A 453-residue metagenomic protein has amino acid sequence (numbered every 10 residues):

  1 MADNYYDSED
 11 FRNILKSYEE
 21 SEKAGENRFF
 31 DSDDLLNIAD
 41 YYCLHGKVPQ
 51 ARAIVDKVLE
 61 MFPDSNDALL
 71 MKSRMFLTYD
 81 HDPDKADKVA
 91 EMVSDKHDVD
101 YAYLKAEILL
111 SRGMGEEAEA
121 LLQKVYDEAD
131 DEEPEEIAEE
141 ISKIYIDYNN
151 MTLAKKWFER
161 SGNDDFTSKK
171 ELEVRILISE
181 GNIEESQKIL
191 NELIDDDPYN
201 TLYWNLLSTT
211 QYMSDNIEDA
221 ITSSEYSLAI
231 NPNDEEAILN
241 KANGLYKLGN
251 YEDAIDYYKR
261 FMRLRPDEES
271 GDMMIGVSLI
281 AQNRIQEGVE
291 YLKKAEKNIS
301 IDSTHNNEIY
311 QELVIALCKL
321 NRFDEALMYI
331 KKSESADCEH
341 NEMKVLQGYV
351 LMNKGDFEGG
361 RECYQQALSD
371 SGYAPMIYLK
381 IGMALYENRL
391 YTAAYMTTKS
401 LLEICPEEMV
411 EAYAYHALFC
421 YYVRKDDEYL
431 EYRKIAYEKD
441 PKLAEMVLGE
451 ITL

Functional and structural regions predicted by a protein language model:
D33, D67, D100, P134-E136 (+10 more regions): Start-of-helix register in tetratricopeptide repeats
L44, T78-Y79, S111, D147 (+8 more regions): Register position in tetratricopeptide repeats
V58, V89-V93, V125, W157-S161 (+8 more regions): Canonical positions in the second alpha-helix
M61, M92-K96, E128-D130, N163-D164 (+8 more regions): Structural marker of alpha-solenoid helical repeat scaffolds
M71, L104, E140, L172 (+8 more regions): Canonical tetratricopeptide repeat
D95-H97, D127, N163-D165, K297 (+3 more regions): TPR/TPR-like (Sel1-like) alpha-helical repeat modules
